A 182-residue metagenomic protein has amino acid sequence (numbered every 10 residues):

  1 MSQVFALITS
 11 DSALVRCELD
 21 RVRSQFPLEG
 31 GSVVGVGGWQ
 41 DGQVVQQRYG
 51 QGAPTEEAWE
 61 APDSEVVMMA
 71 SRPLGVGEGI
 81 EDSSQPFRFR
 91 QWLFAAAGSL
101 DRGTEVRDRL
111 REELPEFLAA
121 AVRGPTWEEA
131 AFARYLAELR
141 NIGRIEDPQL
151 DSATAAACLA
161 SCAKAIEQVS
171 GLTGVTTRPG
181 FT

Functional and structural regions predicted by a protein language model:
M1-G52: Extreme N-terminus nucleophile/cap motif
S2, L93-R102: Conserved beta-strand-loop-short alpha-helix elements that form and flank the Mn2+/Mg2+-coordinating active site
G38-M69, P148-D151: Short, compositionally biased leader-like segments
V44-V45, N141-S161: Extended, highly charged
G50-A58, M69-R90, R107-F117: Short acidic (Asp/Glu) patches
S99-R107, R123: Acidic, low-complexity central loop/insert segments
R111-R140: Long, charge-dense
D151-T182: Catalytic core of PPM/PP2C metal-dependent serine/threonine phosphatase domains
